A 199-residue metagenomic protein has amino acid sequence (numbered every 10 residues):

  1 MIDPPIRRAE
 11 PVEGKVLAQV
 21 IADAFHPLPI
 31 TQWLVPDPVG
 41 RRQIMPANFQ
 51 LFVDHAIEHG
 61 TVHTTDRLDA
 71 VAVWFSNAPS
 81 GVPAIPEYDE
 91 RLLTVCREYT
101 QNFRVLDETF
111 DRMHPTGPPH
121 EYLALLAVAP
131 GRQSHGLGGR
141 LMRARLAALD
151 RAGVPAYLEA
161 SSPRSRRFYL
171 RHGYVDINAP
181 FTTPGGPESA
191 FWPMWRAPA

Functional and structural regions predicted by a protein language model:
P5-Q19, D23, P27: A short beta-loop-alpha structural element at the N-terminal edge of CoA-dependent acyl/N-acetyltransferase catalytic
P38-T61: Active-site rim helix/loop that mediates acceptor-substrate recognition in acyltransferases
D54-W74: Conserved beta-hairpin
V71-Q133, T183-E188: Conserved acyl-donor/pantetheine-binding loop and adjacent beta-alpha core of acyl/acetyltransferases and related
P119-Y122, A148-S161: Conserved GNAT acetyl-CoA-binding A-motif
L125-V128, S134-A147, R171: Conserved acetyl-CoA-binding loop-helix of GNAT-fold acetyltransferases
H135, G139, R151-A152, S162-A179 (+1 more regions): Conserved active-site alpha-helix within GNAT-family acetyltransferase domains
V154, L158-P163, T182-A199: C-terminal "cap" of GNAT-fold acetyltransferases
